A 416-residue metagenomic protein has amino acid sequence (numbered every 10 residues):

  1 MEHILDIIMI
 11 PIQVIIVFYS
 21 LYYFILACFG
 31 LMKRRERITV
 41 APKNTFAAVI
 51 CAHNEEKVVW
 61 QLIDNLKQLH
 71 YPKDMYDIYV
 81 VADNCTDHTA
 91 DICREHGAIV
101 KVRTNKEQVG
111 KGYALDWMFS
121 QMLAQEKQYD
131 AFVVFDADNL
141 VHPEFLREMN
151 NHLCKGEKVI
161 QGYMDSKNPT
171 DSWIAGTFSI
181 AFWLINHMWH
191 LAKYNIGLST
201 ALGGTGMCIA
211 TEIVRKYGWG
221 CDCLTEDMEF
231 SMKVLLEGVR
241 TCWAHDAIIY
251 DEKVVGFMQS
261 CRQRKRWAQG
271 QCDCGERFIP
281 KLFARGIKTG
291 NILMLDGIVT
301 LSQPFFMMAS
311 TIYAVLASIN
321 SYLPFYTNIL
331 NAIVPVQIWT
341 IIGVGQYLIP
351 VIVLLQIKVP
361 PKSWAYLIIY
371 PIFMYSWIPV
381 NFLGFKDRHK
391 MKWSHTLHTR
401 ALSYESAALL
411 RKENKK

Functional and structural regions predicted by a protein language model:
M1-N65: N-proximal low-complexity "stem/linker" segments adjacent to membrane-targeting elements
I25-K43, P280-G297, P324-K416: Juxtamembrane C-terminal module of membrane proteins
N44-A47, D77, E229: Cell-envelope/extracellular polymer assembly enzymes that use nucleotide-activated donors
W60, D87-R94, V102, E144: Acidic helix N-cap motif at the loop->helix transition within catalytic regions of sugar-transfer enzymes
D64-M75: Short, acidic, metal-binding catalytic loop of nucleotide-sugar glycosyltransferases
A82-A90, N105-E107, L140: A conserved acidic beta->alpha catalytic loop
V102-Q125, P143-C223, K265, C272-E276: Long helical/loop segments within the catalytic core of UDP-sugar-dependent glycosyltransferases, especially the large
E126-L140: Short beta-strand-to-loop acidic/aromatic patch adjacent to the donor-nucleotide binding site
